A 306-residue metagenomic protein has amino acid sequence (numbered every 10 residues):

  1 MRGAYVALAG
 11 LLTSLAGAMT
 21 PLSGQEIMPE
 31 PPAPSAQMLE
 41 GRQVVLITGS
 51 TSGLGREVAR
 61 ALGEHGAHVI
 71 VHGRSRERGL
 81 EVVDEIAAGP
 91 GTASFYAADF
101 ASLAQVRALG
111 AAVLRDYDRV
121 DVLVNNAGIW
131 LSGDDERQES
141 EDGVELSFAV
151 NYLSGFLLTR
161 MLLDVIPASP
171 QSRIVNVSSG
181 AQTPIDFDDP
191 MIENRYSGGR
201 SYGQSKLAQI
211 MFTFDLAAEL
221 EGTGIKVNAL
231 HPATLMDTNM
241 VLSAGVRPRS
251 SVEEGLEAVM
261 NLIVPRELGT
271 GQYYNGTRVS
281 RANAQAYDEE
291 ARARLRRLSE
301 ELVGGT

Functional and structural regions predicted by a protein language model:
M1-L46, S132, T183, E290-T306: Non-catalytic terminal and boundary segments that flank Rossmann-like NAD(P)-dependent oxidoreductase
S23, V246-A284, E289-A293, R297: C-terminal helical subdomain
P32-I70: Canonical Rossmann dinucleotide-binding motif of NAD(H)/NADP(H)-dependent dehydrogenases/reductases, specifically
A36, G128-E139, G143-F148, P167-I225 (+1 more regions): Catalytic loop of short-chain dehydrogenase/reductase
E40, A88-T92, A112-N125, L131-E139: A glycine-rich helix->loop->beta "capping" turn within Rossmann-like NAD(P)(H)-dependent oxidoreductase domains
H65-E81: Conserved glycine-rich Rossmann-like NAD(P)H-binding loop of the short-chain dehydrogenase/reductase
R76, Y96-A111: The beta1-alpha1 cofactor-binding region of Rossmann-like NAD(H)/NADP(H)-dependent oxidoreductases
